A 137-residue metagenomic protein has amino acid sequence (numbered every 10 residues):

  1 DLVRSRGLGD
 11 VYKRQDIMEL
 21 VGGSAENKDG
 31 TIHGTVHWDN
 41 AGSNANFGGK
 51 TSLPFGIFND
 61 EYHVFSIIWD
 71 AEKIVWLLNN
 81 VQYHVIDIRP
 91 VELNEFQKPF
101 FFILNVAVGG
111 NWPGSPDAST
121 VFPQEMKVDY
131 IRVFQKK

Functional and structural regions predicted by a protein language model:
D1-Y12: Single conserved hydrophobic/aromatic residue that forms the stacking wall/gate of nucleotide- or nucleobase-binding
R6, V21, V106-G110: Short, solvent-exposed turn/loop segments enriched in Gly/Ser/Thr/Pro and often Arg
D10-E61: Glycine-aromatic-enriched beta-strand/loop faces of beta-sandwich-type recognition domains, especially lectin-like
K50-S52, V64, V85, E125: Well-ordered beta-strand positions in beta-sheet-rich domains
I57-F58, V75-M126, K136: Aromatic sugar-binding interfaces of carbohydrate-active proteins
F58-V75: Localized edge beta-strand/strand-to-loop motifs within extracellular or lumenal beta-rich domains
I131-V133: Extracellular beta-strand elements of beta-rich domains used for carbohydrate recognition/degradation or cell-matrix
